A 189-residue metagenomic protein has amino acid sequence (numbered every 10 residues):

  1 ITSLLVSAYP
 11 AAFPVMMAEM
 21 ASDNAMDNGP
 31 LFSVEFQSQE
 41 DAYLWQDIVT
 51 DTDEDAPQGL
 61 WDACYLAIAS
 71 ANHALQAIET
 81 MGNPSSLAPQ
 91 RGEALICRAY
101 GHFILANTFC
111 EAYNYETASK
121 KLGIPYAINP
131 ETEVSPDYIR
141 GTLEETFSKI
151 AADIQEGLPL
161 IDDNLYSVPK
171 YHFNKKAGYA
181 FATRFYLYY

Functional and structural regions predicted by a protein language model:
I1-A25: Acidic, glycine-rich segments characteristic of secretory precursors and extracytoplasmic regions
A25-Q39: Active-site substrate-recognition loop segments, prototypically the cytochrome P450 B′-helix/B-C loop
Q37-F109, G141, E156-Y166: Conserved, well-structured interaction surfaces
A67-L75, Y126-A127, G178-R184: Well-ordered alpha-helical segments within folded domains of soluble proteins
G101-A112, Y126, A182-Y189: Extended, well-ordered alpha-helical segments in internal regulatory regions
T108-K149: Short coil/linker segments at helix-helix boundaries
I161-Y189: Aromatic- and glycine-enriched pocket-lining scaffold segments that form the walls of small-molecule binding clefts
